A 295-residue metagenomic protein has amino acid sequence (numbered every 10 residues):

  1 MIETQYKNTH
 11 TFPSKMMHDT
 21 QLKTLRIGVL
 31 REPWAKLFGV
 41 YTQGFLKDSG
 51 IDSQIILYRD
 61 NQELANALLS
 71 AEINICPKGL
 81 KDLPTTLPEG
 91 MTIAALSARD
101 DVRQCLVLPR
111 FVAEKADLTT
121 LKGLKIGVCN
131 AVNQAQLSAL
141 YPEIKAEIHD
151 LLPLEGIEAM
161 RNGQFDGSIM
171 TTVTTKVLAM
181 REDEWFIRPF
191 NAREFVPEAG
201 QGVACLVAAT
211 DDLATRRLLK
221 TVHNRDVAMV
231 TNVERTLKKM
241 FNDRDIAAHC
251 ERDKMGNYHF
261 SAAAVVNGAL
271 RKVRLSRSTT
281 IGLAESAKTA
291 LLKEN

Functional and structural regions predicted by a protein language model:
I2-N61, A139-N295: Small-molecule-sensing regulatory modules
N61-T86: Short, structured active-site "lid" loops
K81, L87-E143, L213: A conserved helix-loop-strand patch within extracytoplasmic ligand-binding domains of the periplasmic binding
